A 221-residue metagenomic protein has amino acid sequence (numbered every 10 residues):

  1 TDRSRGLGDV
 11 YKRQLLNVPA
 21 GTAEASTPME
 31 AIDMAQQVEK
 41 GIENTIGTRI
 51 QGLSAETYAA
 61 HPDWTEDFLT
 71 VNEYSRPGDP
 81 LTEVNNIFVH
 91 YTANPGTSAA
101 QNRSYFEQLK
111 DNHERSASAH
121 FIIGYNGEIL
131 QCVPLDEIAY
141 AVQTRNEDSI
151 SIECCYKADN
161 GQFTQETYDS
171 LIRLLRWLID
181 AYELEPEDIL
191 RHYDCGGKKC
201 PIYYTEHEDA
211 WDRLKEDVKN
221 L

Functional and structural regions predicted by a protein language model:
T1, T92, R191-D194: Short, well-ordered beta-to-alpha junction loops that form the rim of enzyme active sites and present histidine/acidic
T1-Q14: Single conserved hydrophobic/aromatic residue that forms the stacking wall/gate of nucleotide- or nucleobase-binding
Y11, F88, D188-L190: Residues embedded in well-ordered beta-strands within globular domains across many folds
R13-A60: N-terminal, intrinsically disordered, polar/charged segments of Gram-positive cell-envelope systems that serve as
G47-E183: Active-site-adjacent loop/helix surface patches within enzyme catalytic domains that shape the substrate-binding cleft
G96, L130, G197-Y203: Secretory-pathway/luminal and periplasmic proteins that interact with or process carbohydrate-rich
L184-K199: Acidic/histidine-rich, metal-coordinating catalytic segments
K199-L221: Short, low-complexity, polybasic intrinsically disordered segments
